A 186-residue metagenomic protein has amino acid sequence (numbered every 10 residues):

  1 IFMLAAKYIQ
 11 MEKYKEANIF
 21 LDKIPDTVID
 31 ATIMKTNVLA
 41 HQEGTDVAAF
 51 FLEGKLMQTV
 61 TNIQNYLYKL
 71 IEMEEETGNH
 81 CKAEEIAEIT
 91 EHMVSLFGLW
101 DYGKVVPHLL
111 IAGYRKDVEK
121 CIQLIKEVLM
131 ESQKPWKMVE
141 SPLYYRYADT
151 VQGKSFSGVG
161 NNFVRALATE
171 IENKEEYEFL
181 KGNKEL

Functional and structural regions predicted by a protein language model:
I1-F2, I24-M34, T59-K69, F97-V105: Generic helix N-cap/helix-start motif at coil->alpha-helix transitions
I1-Q10, K15-A17: Long, mid-chain structured domain cores
K7, V38-H41, M73, I111 (+2 more regions): Residue-level signature for tetratricopeptide repeat
I9, D22-P25, A40, E75: Ankyrin-repeat helical core positions
E12-P25, T45-Q58, H80-V94, V118-L129 (+1 more regions): Alpha-helical repeat scaffolds
H41-E43, E76-G78, K116: Short coil/turn linking the two alpha-helices of tandem helical-hairpin repeats
A49, T61-C81: Long alpha-helical HEAT/HEAT-like repeat alpha-solenoid scaffolds in very large eukaryotic proteins, especially those
V106-L186: Long, ordered, amphipathic alpha-helical scaffolds
